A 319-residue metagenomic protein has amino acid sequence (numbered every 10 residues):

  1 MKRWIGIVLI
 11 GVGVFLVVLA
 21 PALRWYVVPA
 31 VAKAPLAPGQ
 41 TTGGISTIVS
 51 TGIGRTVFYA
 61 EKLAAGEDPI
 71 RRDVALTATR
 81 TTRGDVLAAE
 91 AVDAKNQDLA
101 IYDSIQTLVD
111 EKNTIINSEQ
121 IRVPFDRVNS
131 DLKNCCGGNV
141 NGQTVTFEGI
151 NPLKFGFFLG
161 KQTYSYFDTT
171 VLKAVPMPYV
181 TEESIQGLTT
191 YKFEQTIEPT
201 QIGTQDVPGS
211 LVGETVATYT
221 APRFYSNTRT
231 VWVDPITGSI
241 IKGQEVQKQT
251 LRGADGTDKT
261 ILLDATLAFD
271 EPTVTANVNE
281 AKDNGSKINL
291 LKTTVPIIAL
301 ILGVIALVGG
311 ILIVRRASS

Functional and structural regions predicted by a protein language model:
R3-K161, E271, N277-N289, I301 (+1 more regions): Extracellular or lumenal secretory-pathway regions
D131, F147, P199-I202, D206-V207 (+1 more regions): Charged, low-complexity helical/coil segments in non-catalytic cytosolic or luminal regions
G149-T250: Membrane-proximal low-complexity regions enriched in glycine and acidic/polar residues
D234-A281: Extended, hydrophilic extramembrane loops/domains of integral membrane proteins
V295-V304: Cytoplasm-proximal transmembrane signaling helix
